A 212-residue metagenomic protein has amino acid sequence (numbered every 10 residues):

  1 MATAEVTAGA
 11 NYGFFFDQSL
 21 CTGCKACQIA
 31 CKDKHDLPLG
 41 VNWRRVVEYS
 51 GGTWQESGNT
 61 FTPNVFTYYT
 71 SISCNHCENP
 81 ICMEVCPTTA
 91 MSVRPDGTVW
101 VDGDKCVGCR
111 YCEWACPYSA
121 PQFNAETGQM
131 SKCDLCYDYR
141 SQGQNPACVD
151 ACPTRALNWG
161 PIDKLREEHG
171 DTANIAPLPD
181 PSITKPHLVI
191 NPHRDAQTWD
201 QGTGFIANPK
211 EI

Functional and structural regions predicted by a protein language model:
M1-I212: Non-ligating segments of multi-cofactor redox enzymes
